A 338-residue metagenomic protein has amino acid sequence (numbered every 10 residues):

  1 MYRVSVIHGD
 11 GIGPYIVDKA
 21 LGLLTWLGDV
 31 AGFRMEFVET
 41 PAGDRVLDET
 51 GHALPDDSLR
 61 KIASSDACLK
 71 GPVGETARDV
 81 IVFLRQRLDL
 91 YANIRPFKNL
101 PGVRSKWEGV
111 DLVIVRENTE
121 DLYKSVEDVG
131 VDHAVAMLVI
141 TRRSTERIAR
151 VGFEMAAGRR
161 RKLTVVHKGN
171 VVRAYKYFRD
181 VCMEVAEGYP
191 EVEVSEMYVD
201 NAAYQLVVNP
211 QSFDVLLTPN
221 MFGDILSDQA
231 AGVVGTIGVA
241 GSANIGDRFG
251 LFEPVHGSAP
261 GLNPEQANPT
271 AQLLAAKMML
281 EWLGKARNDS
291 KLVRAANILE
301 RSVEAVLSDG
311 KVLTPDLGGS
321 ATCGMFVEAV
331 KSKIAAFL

Functional and structural regions predicted by a protein language model:
S5-G22, L27-G28, V131-D200, S212-V215: Glycine-rich phosphate/diphosphate-binding loop of Rossmann-like nucleotide-binding domains
D10-G13, D66, V115, G152 (+5 more regions): Buried hydrophobic positions in well-ordered alpha/beta secondary-structure cores of metabolic enzymes
A20, L24, C182, Q272-L280 (+1 more regions): Buried hydrophobic packing segments
G32-P55, L206: N-terminal beta-loop-helix "entrance" segment that forms/cooperates in small-molecule cofactor or anionic ligand
G43, M197-Y204: Short acidic loop-to-helix transition motifs that present clustered carboxylates
D44-L47, V207-D309: Glycine-rich phosphate/nucleotide-binding loop
V46-L138, M221: N-terminal glycine-rich phosphate/adenylate-binding segment common to multiple enzyme folds
A53, D57, S125-V171, Y189 (+2 more regions): Glycine-rich phosphate/pyrophosphate-binding loop and the adjoining helix
